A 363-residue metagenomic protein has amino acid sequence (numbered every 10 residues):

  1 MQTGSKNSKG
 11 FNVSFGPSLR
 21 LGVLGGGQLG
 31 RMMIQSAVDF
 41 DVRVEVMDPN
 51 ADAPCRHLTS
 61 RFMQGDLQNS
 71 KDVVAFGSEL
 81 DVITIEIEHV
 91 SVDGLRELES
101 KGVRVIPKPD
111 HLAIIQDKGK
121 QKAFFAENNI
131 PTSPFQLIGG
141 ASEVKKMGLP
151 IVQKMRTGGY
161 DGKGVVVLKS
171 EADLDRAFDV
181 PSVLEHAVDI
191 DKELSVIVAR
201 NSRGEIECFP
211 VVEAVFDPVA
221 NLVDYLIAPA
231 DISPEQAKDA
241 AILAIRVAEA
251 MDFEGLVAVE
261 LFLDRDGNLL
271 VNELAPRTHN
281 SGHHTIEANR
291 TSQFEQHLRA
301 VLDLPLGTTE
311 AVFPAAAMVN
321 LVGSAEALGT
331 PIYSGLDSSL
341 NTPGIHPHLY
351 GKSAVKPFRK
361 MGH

Functional and structural regions predicted by a protein language model:
M1-K9, P17, R299-H363: Peripheral (often C-terminal) accessory segments that flank ATP-dependent C-N-forming ligase machineries
M1-Q116, K120: ATP-binding N-terminal substructure of ATP-dependent carboxylate-amine bond-forming enzymes
D66-S70, V92, A141, E171 (+1 more regions): Structural motif corresponding to alpha-helix initiation and N-cap regions
S70-E79, S142-M147, D175: Short amphipathic alpha-helix with an adjacent loop that forms part of the alpha/beta core around
P107-V165, E171: A conserved helix-loop-beta module that forms one wall/lid of the active-site cleft in ATP-utilizing catalytic domains
G164-V259, L263-D266: Internal nucleotide-binding/catalytic subdomain
K238-V259, R265, A275-E326: Active-site "cap" helix and flanking loop/linker of ATP-utilizing ligase/carboxylase catalytic domains
